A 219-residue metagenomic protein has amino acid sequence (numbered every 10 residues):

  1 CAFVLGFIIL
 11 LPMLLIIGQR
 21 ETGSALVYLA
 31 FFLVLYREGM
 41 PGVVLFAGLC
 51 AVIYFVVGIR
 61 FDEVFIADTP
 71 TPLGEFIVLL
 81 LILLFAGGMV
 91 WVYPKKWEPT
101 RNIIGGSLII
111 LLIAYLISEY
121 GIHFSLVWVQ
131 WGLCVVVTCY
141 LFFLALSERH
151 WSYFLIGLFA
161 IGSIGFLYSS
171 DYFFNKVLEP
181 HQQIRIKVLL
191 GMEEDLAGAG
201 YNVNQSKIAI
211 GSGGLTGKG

Functional and structural regions predicted by a protein language model:
C1-A197: Hydrophobic alpha-helical transmembrane segments of multi-pass inner membrane proteins, especially in bacterial systems
R185-G219: TM-adjacent membrane-interface loops and short helices in multi-pass inner/ER membrane proteins
